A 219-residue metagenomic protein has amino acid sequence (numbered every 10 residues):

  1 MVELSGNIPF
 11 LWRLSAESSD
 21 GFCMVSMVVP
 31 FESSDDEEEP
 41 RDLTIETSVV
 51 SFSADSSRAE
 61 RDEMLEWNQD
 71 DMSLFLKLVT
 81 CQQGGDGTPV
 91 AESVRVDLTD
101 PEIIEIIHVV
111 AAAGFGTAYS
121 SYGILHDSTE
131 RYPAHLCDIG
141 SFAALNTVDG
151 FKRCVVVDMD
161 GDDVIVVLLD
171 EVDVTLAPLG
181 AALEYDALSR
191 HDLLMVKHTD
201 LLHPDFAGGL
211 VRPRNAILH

Functional and structural regions predicted by a protein language model:
M1-F151, V172-D186, D200-H219: Mixed-charge, low-complexity intrinsically disordered regions
A144, I165-V167, M195: Beta-strand cores of modular interaction/reader domains in eukaryotic scaffold and signaling proteins, especially PDZ
G150-V167: Short beta-strand-centered aromatic/proline hotspots
M159, L188-S189: Protease-labile, long low-complexity intrinsically disordered regions enriched in Pro/Ser/Thr
